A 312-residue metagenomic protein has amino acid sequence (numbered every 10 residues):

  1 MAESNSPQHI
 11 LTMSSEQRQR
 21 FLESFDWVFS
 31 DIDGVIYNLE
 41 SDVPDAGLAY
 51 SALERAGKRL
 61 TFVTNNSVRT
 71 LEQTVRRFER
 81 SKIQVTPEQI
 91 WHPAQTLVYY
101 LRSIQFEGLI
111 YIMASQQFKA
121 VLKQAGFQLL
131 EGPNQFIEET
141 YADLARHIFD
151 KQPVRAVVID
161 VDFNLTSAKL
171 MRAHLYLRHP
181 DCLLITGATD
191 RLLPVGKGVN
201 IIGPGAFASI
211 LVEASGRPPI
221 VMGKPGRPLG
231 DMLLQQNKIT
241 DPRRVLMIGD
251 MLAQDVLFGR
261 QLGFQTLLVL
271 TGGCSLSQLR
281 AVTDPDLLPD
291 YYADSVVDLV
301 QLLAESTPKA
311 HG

Functional and structural regions predicted by a protein language model:
A2-S30, V35-K58, S67-W91, V98-G312: Asp-based, Mg2+/Mn2+-dependent phosphohydrolase catalytic module
